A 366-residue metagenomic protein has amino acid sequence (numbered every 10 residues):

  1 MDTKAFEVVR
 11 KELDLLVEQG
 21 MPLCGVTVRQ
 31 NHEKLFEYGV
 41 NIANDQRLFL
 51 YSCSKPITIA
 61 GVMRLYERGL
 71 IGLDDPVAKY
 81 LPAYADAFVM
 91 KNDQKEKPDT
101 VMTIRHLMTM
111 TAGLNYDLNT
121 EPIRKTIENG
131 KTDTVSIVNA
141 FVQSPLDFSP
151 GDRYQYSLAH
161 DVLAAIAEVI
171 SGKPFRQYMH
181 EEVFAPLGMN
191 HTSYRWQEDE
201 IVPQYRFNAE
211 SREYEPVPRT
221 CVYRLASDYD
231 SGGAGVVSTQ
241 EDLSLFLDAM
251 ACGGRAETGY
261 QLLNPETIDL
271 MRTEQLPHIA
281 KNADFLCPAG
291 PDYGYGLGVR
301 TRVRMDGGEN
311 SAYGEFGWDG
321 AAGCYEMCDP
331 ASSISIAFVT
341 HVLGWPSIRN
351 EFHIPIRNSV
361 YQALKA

Functional and structural regions predicted by a protein language model:
M1-L15, R304-E309, Q362-A366: Short, positively charged
E7-L13, H32, F49-V77, H160-E168 (+2 more regions): Active-site SXXK
L13-A43, L73-D75, R124, E326-D329 (+2 more regions): A short, well-structured edge-of-sheet supersecondary motif
V17-G25, N41-L107, D147-Y156, S231-A234: Short active-site loop at a secondary-structure junction that contains or immediately precedes the catalytic residue(s)
V26, P56, F316-G317, C324-C328: His/acidic/aromatic-lined binding-pocket segments of jelly-roll/cupin-type domains and related regulatory beta-sandwich
A87-N310: Short, surface-exposed loop or secondary-structure junction motifs that flank catalytic or metal-binding residues
D319-A366: Structured C-terminal helix/loop/strand segments within mature extracytoplasmic catalytic/sensor domains
